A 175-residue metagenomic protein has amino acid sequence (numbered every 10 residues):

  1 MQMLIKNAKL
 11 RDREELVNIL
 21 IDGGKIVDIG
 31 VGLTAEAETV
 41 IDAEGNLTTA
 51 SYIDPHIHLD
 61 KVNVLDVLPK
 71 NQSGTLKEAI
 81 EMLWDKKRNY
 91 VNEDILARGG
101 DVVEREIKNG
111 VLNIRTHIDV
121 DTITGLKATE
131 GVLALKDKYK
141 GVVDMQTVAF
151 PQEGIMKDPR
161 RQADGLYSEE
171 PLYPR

Functional and structural regions predicted by a protein language model:
M1-A35: N-terminal metal-binding scaffold of metallo-dependent hydrolase/deaminase domains
M3-I5, A35-G74, E78, G100 (+1 more regions): Replace "His-x-His-based motif
N7-A8, I29, A43-E44, S51 (+3 more regions): Fold-independent oxyanion-binding glycine-rich loops and adjacent beta-strand/coil segments at enzyme active sites
R11, L65, H117: Conserved residues at the C-terminal ends of beta-strands
N63-I95, E170-L172: Active-site gating loops and adjacent loop-to-helix segments of metal-dependent hydrolytic enzymes
K87-P171: Active-site loop-helix segments enriched in His/Asp/Glu that coordinate and activate a nucleophilic water at divalent
